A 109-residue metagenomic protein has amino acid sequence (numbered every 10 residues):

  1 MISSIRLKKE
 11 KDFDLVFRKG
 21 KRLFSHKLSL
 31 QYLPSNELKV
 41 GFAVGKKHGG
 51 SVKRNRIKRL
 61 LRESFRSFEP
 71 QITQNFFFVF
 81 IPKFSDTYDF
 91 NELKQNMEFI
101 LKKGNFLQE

Functional and structural regions predicted by a protein language model:
M1-E109: Positively charged, solvent-exposed patches that mediate nucleic-acid binding
